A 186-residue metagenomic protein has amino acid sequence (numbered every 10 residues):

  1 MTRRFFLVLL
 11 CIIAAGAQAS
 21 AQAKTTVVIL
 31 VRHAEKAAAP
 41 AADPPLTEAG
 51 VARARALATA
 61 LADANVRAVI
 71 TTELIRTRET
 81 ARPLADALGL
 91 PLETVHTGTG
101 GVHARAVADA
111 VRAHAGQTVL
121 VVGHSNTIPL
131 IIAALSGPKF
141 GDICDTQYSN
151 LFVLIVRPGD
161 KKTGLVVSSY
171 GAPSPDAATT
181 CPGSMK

Functional and structural regions predicted by a protein language model:
M1-R4: Positively charged n-region of N-terminal signal peptides that target proteins for export
F6-G16: Bacterial N-terminal signal peptides
A17-Q22: Sec/Tat signal peptide C-region and signal peptidase I cleavage site
A23-A115, I128-L130, A134, K139-L151 (+2 more regions): Active-site-proximal alpha-helix that buttresses catalytic centers in soluble enzyme cores
S125: Long, charged/polar, surface-exposed segments that mediate recognition or autoinhibition
